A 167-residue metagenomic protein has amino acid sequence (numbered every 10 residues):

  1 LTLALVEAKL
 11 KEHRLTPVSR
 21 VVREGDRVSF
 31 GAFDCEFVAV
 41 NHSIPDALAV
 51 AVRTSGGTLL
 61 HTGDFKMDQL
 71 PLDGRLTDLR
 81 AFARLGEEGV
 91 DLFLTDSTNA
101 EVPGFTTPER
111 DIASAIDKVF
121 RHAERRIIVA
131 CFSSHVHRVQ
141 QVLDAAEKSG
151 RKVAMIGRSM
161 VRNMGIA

Functional and structural regions predicted by a protein language model:
L1-A167: His/Asp/Glu-rich metal-coordinating catalytic cores of metallo-dependent phosphodiesterases/hydrolases acting on
